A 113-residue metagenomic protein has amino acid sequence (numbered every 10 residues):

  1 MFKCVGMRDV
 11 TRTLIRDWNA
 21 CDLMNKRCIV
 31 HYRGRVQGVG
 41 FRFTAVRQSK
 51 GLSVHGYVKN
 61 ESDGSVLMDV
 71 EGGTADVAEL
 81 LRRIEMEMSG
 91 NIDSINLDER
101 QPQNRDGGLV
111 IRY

Functional and structural regions predicted by a protein language model:
F2-Y113: Intrinsically disordered, low-complexity, mixed-charge
